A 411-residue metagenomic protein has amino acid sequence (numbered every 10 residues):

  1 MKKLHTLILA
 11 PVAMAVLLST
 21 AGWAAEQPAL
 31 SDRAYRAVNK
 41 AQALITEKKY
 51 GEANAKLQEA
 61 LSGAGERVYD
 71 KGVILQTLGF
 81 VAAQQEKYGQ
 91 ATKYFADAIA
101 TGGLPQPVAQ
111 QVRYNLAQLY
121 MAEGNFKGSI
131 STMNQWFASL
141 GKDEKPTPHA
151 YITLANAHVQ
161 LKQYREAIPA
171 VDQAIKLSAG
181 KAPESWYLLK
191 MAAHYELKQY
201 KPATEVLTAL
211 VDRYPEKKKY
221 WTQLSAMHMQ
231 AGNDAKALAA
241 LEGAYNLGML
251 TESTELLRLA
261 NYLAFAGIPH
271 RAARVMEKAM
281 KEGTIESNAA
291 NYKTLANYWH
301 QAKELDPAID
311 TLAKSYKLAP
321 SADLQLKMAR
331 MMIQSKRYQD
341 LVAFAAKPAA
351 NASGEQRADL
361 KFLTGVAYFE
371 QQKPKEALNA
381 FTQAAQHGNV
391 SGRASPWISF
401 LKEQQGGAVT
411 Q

Functional and structural regions predicted by a protein language model:
K2-D97, T101-Q111, A122, S131 (+3 more regions): N-terminal leader/linker segments that initiate helical-solenoid repeat arrays
A25-L30, L61-R67, I99-P105, Q135-D143 (+7 more regions): Solenoid-like repeat scaffolds
L30-N39, V68-L75, Q106-N115, D143-T153 (+7 more regions): Generic helix N-cap/helix-start motif at coil->alpha-helix transitions
Q42, F80, Q118, N156 (+8 more regions): Residue-level recognition of tetratricopeptide repeat
A289-K303, D310-A358: Alpha-helical adaptor scaffolds
